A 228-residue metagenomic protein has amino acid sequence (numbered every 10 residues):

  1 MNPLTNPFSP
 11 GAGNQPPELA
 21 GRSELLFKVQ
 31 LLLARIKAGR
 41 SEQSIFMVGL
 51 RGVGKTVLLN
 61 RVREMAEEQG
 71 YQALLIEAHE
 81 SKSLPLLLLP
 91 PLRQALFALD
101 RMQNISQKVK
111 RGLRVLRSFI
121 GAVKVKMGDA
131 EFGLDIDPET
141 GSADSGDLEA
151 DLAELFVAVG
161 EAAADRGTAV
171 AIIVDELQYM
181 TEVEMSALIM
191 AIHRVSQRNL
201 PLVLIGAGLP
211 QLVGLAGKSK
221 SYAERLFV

Functional and structural regions predicted by a protein language model:
M1-Q43, I105: A short, basic N-terminal segment
P7, G13-Q15, A162, T168-V228: The catalytic "switch" region of P-loop NTPases
G21-L26, L148-L152, T181-E184: Phosphate/oxyanion-binding active-site loops and adjacent basic polyanion-contact surfaces
K28, L58-M65, L87-P91, A187 (+3 more regions): Alpha-helical scaffold elements adjacent to nucleotide-binding pockets in ATP/GTP-utilizing enzyme cores
Q30, A153-V157, I189-M190: A short, noncatalytic alpha-helical element within ATPase nucleotide-binding/catalytic domains
A34-A38, E67, A164, H193-Q197: Residue-level signal for alpha-helix termini/capping positions
S44-G49, V53, V57-V170, L200-L202: P-loop NTPase nucleotide-binding core
